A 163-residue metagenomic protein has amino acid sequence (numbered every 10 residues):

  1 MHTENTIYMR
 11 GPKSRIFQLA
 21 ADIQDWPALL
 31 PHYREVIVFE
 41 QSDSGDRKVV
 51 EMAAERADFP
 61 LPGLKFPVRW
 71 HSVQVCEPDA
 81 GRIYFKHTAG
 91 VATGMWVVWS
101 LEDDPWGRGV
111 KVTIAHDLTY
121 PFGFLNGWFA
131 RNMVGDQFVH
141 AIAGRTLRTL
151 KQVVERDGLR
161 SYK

Functional and structural regions predicted by a protein language model:
M1-K48: Hydrophobic ligand-binding cavity/cleft-lining segments
M1-T6, V49, R69-H71, R82 (+2 more regions): Intrinsic-disorder/low-complexity, polar/charged segments enriched in Ser/Thr/Lys/Arg/Asp/Glu/Gln
N5-I7, V36-F39, R69-C76, H87 (+2 more regions): Hydrophobic/aromatic beta-strand elements that line small-molecule binding cavities or substrate pockets in beta-rich
G11-K13, A54-P60, Q74-P78, A89-T93 (+2 more regions): Beta-strand elements of well-folded, non-transmembrane domains
P12-Q18, F138, I142, T146: Short amphipathic alpha-helical segments
R15-A20, W26, Q74, V112-I114 (+1 more regions): Hydrophobic pocket/interface hotspot
V38-A89, G144-K163: Glycine-rich portal/gate segments that line the openings of hydrophobic small-molecule binding cavities
Y84-G144, S161-Y162: Beta-strand/loop substructures that line and gate deep hydrophobic ligand-binding cavities in soluble
